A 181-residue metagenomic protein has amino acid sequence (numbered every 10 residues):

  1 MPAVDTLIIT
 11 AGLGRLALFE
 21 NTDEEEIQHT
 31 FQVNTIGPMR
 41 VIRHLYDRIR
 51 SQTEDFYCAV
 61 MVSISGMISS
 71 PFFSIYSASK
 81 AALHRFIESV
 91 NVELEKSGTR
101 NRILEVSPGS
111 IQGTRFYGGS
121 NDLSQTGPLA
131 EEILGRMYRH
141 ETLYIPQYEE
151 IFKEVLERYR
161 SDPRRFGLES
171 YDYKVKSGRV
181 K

Functional and structural regions predicted by a protein language model:
T10-R15: Conserved NAD(P)H cofactor-binding loop of Rossmann-fold oxidoreductase domains
L18-F19, E26-H29: Substrate-binding pocket helix/loop in short-chain dehydrogenase/reductase
I42, S79: Active-site helix of classical SDR
S63: Residue(s) in the substrate-gating loop at a strand-loop-helix junction that position the organic substrate next
I68, S89-R102: Active-site-adjacent segment of SDR/Rossmann-fold oxidoreductases
I68-I75: Active-site loop immediately N-terminal to the catalytic Tyr-X3-Lys motif of short-chain dehydrogenase/reductase
N101, E105-V106, G113, Y117-R158: C-terminal helical subdomain
